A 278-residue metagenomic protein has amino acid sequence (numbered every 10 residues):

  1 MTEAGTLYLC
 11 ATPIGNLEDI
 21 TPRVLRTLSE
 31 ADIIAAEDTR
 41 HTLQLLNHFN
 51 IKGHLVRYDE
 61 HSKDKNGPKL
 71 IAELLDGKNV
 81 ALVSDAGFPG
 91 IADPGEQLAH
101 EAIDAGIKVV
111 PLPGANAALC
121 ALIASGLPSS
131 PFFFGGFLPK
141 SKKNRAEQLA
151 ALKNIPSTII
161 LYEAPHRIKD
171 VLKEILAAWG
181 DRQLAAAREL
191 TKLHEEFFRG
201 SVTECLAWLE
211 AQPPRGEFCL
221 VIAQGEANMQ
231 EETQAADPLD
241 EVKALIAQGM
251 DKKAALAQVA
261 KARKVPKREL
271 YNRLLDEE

Functional and structural regions predicted by a protein language model:
M1-E60: Glycine-rich, flexible N-terminal cofactor/catalytic loop recognition
A4, N79, T158, P165-E278: A contiguous loop/helix-start segment that scaffolds small-molecule binding in enzyme catalytic cores
T6-C10, D76-S84, F132, S157-L161 (+1 more regions): Generic beta-sheet signal
T27-I34, G106-V110, S157-I159: Short active-site oxyanion
R57-K65, L138-S141: Conserved helicase motor
P94-E96, K252: Glycine-centered tight-turn and secondary-structure capping sites
Q97-I155: Class I SAM-dependent methyltransferase SAM-binding "motif I" and its flanking Rossmann-like core
